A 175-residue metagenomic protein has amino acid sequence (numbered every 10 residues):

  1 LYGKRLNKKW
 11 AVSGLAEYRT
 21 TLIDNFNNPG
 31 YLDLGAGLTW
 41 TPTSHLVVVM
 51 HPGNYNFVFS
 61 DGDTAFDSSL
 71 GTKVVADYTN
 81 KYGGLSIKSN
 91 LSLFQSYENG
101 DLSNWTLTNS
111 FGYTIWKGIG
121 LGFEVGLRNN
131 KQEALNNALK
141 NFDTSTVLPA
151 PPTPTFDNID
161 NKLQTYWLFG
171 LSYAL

Functional and structural regions predicted by a protein language model:
L1-D33: Hydrophobic/aromatic-rich structural module bridging two neighboring secondary-structure elements via a short loop
Y2-K4, Y18, L34-P42, V74-N80 (+3 more regions): Residues on the lipid-exposed face of transmembrane beta-strands in outer-membrane beta-barrel proteins
K9-V12, H45-V48, Y82-K88, K117-F123: Repeated loop/turn-to-beta-strand initiation elements of outer-membrane beta-barrel proteins
Y18-L22, P52-V58, N80-Y82, L93-Y97 (+2 more regions): Transmembrane beta-strands of outer-membrane beta-barrel pores
L22-N28, F66-S68, Q95-N104, I159-Q164: Solvent-exposed loop/turn segments connecting transmembrane beta-strands in outer-membrane beta-barrel proteins
S60-G62, D101, L135-N137, N141: Outer-membrane beta-barrel and related beta-rich outer-membrane complex signature in Gram-negative bacteria
L135-D157: Solvent-exposed loop segments that connect transmembrane elements
N161-L175: Outer-membrane beta-barrel "beta-signal"
